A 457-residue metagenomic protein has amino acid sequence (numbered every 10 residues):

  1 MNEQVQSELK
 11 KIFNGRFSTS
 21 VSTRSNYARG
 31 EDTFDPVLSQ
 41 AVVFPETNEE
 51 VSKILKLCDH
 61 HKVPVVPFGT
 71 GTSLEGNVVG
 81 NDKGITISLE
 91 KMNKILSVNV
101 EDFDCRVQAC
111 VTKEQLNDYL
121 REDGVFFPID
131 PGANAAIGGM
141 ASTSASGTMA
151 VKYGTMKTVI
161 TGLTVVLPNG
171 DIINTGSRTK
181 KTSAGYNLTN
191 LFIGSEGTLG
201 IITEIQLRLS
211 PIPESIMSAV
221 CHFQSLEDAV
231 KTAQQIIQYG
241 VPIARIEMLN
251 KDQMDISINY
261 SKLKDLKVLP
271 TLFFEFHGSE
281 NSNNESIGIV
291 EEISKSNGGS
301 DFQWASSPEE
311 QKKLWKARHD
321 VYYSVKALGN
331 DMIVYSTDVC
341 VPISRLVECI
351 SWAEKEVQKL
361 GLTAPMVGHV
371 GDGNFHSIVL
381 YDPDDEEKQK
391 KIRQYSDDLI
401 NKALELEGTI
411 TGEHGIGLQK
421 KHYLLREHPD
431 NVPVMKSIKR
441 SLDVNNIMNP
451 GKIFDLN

Functional and structural regions predicted by a protein language model:
M1-E31, H60-V63, I293-K312, E405-L406 (+2 more regions): N-terminal accessory segments
M1-K56, T72-F103, Q253-S261, E309-D338 (+2 more regions): N-terminal flexible segment immediately upstream of the FAD-binding catalytic core in FAD-dependent oxidoreductases
T19-Y27, P211, H222, V230-K391 (+3 more regions): C-terminal substrate-recognition/cap domain of FAD-linked oxidoreductases
G69-T72, M92, G132, M248-K251 (+1 more regions): Short, ordered loop/turn segments at secondary-structure junctions
K94-E247, M448: FAD-binding subdomain of flavoenzyme oxidoreductases
D171, K420-N457: Activity-critical C-terminal alpha-helical subdomain
H369, T409-I416, P450-I453: Short acidic/histidine-rich active-site segments
